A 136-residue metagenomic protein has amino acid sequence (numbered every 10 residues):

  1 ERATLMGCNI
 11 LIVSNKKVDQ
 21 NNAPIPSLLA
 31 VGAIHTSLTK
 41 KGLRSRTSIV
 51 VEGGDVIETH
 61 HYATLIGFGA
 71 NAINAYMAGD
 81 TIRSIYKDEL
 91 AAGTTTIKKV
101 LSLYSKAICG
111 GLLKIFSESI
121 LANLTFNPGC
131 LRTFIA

Functional and structural regions predicted by a protein language model:
E1-I10, K16-D19, T36-L43: Conserved helix-loop functional segments at active or binding sites
L11-I12, I73: Hydrophobic residues within beta-strands of alpha/beta enzymes
V13-L29: Glycine-rich, proline-tolerant flexible connector loops at the mouths of alpha/beta enzymes
V31-A136: Phosphate/diphosphate-binding loops
